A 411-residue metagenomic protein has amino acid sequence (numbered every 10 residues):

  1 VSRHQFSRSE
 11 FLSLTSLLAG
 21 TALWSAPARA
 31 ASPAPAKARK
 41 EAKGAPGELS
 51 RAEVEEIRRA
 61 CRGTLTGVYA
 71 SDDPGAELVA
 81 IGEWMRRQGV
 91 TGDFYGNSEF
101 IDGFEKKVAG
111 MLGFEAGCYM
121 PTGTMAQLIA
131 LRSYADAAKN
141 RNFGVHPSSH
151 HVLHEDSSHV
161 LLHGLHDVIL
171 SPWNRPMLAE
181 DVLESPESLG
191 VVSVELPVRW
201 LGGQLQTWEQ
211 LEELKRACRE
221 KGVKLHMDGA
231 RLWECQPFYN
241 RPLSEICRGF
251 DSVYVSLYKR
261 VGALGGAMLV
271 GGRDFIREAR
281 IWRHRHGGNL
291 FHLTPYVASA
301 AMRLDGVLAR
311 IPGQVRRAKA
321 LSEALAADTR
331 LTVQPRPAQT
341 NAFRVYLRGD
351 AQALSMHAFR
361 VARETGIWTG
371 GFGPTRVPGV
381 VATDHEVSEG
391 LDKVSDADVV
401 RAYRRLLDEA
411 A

Functional and structural regions predicted by a protein language model:
V1-A22: N-terminal secretory signal peptides and thylakoid transit peptides that target proteins across membranes
S25-N97: C-terminal segment of N-terminal export signals and the immediately downstream linker at the start of the mature
K43-G44, A326, R330-A410: Conserved C-terminal alpha-helix-loop-beta "cap" of PLP-dependent enzymes that closes/shapes the active-site mouth
S50, L196, W200, L205 (+3 more regions): Active-site C-terminal subdomain of aminotransferase-like
P74-T122, P147-V152, S158-V160, Q314: Conserved N-terminal alpha-helix of the aminotransferase class I/II PLP-enzyme fold
S133-V152: Conserved PLP-anchoring active-site segment centered on the Schiff-base-forming lysine
M177-G229: Active-site phosphate-binding strand-loop segment of PLP-dependent enzymes
T207-R216, E220, R231-S252: Active-site pre-lysine segment of PLP-dependent enzymes
